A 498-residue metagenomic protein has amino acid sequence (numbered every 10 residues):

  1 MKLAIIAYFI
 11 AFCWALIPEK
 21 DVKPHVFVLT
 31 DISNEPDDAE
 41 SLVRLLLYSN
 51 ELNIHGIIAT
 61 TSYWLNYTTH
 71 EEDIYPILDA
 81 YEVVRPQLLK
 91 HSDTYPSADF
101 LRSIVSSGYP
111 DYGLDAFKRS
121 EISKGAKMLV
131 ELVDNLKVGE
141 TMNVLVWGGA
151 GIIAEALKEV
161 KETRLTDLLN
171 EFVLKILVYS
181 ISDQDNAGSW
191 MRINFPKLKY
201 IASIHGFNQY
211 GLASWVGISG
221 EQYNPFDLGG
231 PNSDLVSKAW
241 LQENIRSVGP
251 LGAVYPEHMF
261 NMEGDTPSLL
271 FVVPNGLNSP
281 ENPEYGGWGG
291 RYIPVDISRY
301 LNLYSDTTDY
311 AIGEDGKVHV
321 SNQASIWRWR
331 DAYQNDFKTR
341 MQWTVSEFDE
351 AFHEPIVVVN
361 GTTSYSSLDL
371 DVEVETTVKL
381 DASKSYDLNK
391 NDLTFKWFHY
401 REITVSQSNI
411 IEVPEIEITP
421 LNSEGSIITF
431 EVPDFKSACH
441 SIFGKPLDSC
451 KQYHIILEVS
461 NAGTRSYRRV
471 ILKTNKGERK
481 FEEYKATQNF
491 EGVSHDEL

Functional and structural regions predicted by a protein language model:
K2-A15: Cleavable N-terminal signal peptides of Sec/SRP-targeted secreted and luminal proteins
W14-C450, E482-Q488, G492: N-terminal acidic, glycine/proline-rich low-complexity segments
D387, E402, S460-A462, N475-G477: Short coil/turn motifs at secondary-structure junctions
Q452-H454: C-terminal extensions of enzymes
T464-L498: Short beta-strand elements
